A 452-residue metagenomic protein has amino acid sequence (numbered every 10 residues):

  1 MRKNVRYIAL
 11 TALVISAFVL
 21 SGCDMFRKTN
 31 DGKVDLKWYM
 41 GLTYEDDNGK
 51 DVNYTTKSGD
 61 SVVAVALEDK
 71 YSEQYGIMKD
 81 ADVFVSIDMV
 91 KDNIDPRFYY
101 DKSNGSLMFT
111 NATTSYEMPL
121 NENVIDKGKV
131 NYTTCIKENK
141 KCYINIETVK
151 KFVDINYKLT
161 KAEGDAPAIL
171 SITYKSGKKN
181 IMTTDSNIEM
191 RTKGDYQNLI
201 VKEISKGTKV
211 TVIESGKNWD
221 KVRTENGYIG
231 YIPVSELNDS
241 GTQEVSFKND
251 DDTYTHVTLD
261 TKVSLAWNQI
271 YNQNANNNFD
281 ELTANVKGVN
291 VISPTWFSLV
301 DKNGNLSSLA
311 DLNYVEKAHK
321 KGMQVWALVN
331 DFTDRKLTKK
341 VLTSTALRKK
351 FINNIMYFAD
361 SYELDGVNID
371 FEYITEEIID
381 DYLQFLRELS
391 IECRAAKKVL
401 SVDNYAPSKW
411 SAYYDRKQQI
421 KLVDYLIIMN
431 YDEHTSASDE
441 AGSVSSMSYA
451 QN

Functional and structural regions predicted by a protein language model:
K3-K28: Sec-dependent N-terminal signal peptides of Gram-positive bacterial secreted proteins and lipoproteins
G22-G216, S246-Y254, T258: Primary recognition of N-terminal secretory signal peptides and signal-anchoring hydrophobic helices
N187-E189, Y228, P233-D280: Boundary/entry segment of secreted carbohydrate-active catalytic domains
G207, D220-T224, I232: SH3/SH3-like beta-barrel fold
S264-N268, N290-P294, V325-V329, V367-I369 (+2 more regions): Hydrophobic faces of well-ordered beta-strands that scaffold small-molecule active sites in alpha/beta enzyme cores
N277-V300, I355-V367: Catalytic domains of carbohydrate-active enzymes, especially glycoside hydrolases
K302, L306, N353, E376-N452: Substrate-binding surface in catalytic domains of secreted glycosidases
E316-V367, F371-I374: Substrate-binding cleft of extracellular glycoside hydrolase catalytic domains
